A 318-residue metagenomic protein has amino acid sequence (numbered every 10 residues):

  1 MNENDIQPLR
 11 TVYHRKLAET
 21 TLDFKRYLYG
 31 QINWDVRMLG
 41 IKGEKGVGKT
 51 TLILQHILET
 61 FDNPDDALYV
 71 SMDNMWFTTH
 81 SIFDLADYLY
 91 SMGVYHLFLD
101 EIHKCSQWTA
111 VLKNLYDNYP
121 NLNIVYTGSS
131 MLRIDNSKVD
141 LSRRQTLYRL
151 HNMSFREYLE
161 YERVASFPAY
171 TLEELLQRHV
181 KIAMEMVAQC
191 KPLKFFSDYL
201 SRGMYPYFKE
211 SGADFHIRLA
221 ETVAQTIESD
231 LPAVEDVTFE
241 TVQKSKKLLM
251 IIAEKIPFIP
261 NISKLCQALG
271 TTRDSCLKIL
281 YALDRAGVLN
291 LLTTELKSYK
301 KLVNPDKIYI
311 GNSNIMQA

Functional and structural regions predicted by a protein language model:
N2-L17, N136-L249, A253: Interdomain motor-coupling "hinge/lid" segment immediately C-terminal to the ATP-binding subdomain of NTP-driven enzymes
R15-W34: Pre-Walker A adenine-sensing motif
I41: Hydrophobic anchor at the beta1->P-loop junction of P-loop NTPases
K45-G46: The conserved Walker
K49-T50: Conserved lysine of the Walker
P64-H96: Short glycine-rich substrate-engagement loop in P-loop NTPases that contacts/grips substrate
F98, N123-S129, R149, Y158: Structural recognition of the conserved hydrophobic beta-strand(s) that form the central parallel beta-sheet of P-loop
K209-A318: Accessory nucleic acid-recognition modules appended to NTPase machines
